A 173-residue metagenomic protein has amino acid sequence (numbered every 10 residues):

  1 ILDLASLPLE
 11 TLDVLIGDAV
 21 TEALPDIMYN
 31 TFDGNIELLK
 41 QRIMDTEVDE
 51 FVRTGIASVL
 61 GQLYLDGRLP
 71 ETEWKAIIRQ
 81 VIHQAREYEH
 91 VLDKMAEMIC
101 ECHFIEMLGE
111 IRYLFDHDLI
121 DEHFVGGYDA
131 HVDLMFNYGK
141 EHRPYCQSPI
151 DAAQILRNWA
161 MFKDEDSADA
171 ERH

Functional and structural regions predicted by a protein language model:
I1-D18, N30-L60, H142-D151, N158-K163 (+1 more regions): Extended alpha-helical scaffold regions
I1-T11, D33-D45, L65-Q84, H103-D116: Amphipathic alpha-helical scaffolding segments comprising HEAT/armadillo-like alpha-solenoid repeats
L9-L12, E50, H83-Y88, L119-F124: Short, mixed-charge aromatic SLiMs
D13-D33, F51-R68, H90-C102, V125-M135: Structural detector for internal amphipathic alpha-helices that build alpha-solenoid repeat scaffolds
P25-G34, V81-A85, Y138-P144: A short, hydrophobic secondary-structure junction motif
S58-G61, T72, A76, Q80 (+4 more regions): Charge-centric, low-complexity intrinsically disordered segments used as regulatory activation/interaction regions
R79-Q80, E89-E97, Y145-Q147: Short, local alpha-helical segments
E106-H173: Eukaryotic acidic, Ser/Thr-rich intrinsically disordered low-complexity regions
